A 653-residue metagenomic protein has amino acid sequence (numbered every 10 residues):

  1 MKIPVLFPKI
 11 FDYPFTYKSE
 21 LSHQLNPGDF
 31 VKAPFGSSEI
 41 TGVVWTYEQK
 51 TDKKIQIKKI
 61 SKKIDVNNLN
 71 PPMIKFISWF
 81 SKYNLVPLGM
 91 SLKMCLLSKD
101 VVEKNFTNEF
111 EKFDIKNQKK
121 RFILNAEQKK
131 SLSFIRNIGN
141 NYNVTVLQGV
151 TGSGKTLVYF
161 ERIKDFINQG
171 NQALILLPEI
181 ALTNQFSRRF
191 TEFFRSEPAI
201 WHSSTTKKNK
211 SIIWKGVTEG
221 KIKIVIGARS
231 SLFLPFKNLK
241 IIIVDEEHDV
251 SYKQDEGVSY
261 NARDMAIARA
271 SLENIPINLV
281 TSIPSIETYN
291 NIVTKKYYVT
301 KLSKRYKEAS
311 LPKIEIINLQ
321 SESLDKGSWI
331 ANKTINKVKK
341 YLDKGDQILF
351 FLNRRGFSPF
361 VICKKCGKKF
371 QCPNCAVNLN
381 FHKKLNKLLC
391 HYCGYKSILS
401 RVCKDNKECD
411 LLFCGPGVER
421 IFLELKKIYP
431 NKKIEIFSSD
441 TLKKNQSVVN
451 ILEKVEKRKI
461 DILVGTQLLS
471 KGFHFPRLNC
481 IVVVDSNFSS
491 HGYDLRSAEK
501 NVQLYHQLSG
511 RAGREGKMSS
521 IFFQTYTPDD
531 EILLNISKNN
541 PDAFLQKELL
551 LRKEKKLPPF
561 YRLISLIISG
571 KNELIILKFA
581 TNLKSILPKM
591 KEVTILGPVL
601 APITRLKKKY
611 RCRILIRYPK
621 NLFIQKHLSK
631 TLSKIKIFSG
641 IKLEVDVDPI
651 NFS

Functional and structural regions predicted by a protein language model:
M1-L147, N431: Terminal, basic amphipathic appendages of nucleotide-handling enzymes
L6, K553-P558, A601-K607: Short, flexible, solvent-exposed loop/turn segments with mixed acidic/basic and small polar residues
H23-D29, E573-F579, N621-L628: Short, conserved charged micro-motifs
T51, G597-K607, E644-S653: Short proline/glycine- and acidic-rich turn/helix-capping motifs at secondary-structure junctions
T51-I57, S61-I64, L504, L606-Y618: Solvent-exposed, membrane-proximal periplasmic/extracellular interface segments of envelope transport and secretion
K75, V593-L596, I635-P649: Conserved short beta-strand edge segments in small beta-sheet-based binding/regulatory domains
V144-L577, S585, K589, C612-I614 (+2 more regions): Inter-lobe coupling/hinge segments of SF2-like helicase ATPases
L583-N621, L628-T631: C-terminal structured "cap/appendage" subdomains that terminate the fold
